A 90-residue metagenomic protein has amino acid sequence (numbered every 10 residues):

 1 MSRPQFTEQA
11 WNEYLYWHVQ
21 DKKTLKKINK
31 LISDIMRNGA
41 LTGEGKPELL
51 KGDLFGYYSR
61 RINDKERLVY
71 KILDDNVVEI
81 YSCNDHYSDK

Functional and structural regions predicted by a protein language model:
S2-Q5, E44: Basic nucleic-acid-binding interfaces
R3, N12-L25, S59-R67, K71-K90: Enriched for short, Lys/Arg-rich terminal
Q5, K27, L49: Amphipathic alpha-helical recognition patches that constitute DNA-binding helices
Q9-T42: N-terminal first-folded block
D34-R61: A short, surface-exposed loop/turn module that caps and links secondary-structure elements
